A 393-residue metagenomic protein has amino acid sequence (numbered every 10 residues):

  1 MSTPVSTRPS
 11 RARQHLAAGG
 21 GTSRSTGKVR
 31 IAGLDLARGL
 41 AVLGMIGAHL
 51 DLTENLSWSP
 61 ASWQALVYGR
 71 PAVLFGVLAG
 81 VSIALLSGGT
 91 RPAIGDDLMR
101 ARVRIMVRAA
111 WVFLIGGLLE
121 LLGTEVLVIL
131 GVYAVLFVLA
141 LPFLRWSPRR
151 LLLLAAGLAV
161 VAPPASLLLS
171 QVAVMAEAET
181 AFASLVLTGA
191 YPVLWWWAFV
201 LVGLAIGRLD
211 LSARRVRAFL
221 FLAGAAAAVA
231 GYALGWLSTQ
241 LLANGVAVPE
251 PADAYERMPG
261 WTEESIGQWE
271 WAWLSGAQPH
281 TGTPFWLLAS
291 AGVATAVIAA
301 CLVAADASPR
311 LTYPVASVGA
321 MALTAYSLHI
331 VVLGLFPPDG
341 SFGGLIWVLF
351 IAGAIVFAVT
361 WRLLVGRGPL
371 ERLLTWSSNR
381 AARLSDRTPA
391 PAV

Functional and structural regions predicted by a protein language model:
S2-V393: Alpha-helical transmembrane segments and their immediate juxtamembrane cytosolic regions
